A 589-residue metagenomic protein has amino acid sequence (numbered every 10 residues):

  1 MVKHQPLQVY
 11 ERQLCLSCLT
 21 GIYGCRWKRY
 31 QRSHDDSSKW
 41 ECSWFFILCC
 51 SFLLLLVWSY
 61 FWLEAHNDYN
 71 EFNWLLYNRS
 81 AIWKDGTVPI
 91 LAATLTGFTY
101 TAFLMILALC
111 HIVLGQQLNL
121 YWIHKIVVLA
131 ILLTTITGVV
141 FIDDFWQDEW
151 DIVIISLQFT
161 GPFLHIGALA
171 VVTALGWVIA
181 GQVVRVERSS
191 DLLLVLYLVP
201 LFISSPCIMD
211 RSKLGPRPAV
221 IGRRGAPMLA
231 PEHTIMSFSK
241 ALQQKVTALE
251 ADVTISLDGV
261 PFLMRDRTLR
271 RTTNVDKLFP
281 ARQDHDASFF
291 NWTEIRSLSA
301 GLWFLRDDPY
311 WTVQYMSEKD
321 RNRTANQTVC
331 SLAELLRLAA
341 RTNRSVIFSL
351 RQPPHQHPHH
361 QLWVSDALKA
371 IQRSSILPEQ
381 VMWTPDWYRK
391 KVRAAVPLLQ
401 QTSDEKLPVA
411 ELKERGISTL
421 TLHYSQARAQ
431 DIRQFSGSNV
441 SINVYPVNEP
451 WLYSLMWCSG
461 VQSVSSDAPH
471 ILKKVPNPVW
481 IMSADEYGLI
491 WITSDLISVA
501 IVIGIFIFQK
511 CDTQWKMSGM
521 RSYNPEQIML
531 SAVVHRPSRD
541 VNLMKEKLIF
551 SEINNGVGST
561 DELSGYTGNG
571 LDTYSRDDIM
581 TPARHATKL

Functional and structural regions predicted by a protein language model:
M1-L589: Phosphate-group recognition and catalysis centered on beta-loop-alpha active-site segments
